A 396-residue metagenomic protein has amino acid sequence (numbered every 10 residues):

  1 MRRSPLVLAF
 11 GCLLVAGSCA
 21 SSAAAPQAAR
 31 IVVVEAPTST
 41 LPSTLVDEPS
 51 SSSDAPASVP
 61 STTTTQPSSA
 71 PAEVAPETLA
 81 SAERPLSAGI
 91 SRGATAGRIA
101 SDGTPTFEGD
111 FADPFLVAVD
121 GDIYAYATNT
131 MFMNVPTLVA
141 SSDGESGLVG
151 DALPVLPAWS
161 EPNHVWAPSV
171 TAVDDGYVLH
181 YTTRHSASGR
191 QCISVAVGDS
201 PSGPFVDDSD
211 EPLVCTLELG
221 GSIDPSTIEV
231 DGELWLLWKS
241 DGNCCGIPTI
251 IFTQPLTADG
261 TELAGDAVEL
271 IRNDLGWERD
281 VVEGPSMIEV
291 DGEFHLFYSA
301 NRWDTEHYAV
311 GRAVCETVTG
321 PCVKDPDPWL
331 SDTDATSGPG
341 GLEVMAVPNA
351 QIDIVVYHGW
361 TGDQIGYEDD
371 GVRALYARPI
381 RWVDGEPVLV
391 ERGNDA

Functional and structural regions predicted by a protein language model:
M1-V7: Bacterial N-terminal signal peptides that target proteins for export
V15-S18: C-terminal motif of bacterial Sec signal peptides marking the signal peptidase cleavage site
A20-L41, V46, S58: Short, low-complexity, disordered segments immediately C-terminal to signal peptides in bacterial exported proteins
P42-A80: Ser/Thr/Gly/Pro-rich low-complexity, disordered linker/stalk segments of secreted and cell-surface proteins
V74-A396: Carbohydrate-active catalytic/glycan-binding domains of CAZyme proteins, especially the secreted or lumenal ectodomains
